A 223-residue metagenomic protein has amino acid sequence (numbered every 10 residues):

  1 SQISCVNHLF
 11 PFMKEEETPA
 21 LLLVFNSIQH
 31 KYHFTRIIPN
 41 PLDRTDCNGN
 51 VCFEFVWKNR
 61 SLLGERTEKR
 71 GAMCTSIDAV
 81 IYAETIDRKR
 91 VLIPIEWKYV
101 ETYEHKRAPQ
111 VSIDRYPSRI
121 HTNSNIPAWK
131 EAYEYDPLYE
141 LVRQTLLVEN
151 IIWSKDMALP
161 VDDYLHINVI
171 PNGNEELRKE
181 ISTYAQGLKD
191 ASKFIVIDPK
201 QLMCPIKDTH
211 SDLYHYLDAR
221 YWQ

Functional and structural regions predicted by a protein language model:
S1-Q223: Charged, terminal alpha-helix-loop-beta segments that serve as non-catalytic nucleic-acid engagement and/or assembly
